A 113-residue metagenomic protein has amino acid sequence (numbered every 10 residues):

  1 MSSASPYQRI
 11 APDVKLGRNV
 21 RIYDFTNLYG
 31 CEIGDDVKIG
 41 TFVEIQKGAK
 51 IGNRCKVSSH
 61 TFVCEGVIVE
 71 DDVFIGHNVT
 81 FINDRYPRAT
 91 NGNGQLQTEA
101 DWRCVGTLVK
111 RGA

Functional and structural regions predicted by a protein language model:
S2-P12, R21-A113: Flexible, glycine/small-residue-enriched loop-and-beta-strand segment within the central core of proteins
